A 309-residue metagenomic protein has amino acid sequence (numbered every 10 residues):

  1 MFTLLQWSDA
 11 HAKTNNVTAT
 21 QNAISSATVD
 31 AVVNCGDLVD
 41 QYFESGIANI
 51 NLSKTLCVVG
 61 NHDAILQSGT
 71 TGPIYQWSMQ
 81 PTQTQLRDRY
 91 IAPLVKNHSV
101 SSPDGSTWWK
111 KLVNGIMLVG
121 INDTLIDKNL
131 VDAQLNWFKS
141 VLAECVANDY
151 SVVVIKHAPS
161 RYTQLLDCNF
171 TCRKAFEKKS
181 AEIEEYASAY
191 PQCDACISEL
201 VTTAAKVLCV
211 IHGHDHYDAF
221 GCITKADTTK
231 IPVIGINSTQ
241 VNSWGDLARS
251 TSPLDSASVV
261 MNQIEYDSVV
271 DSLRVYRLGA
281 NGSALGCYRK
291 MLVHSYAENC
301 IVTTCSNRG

Functional and structural regions predicted by a protein language model:
M1-G46: N-terminal active-site segment of His-dependent metallophosphoesterases
L4-Q6, V32-N34, C57, V154 (+1 more regions): Residue-level marker for buried hydrophobic side chains located in beta-strands that build the well-ordered beta-sheet
D9, G36-D37, G60-N61, H157 (+1 more regions): Active-site glycine-centered loops adjacent to acidic/histidine catalytic or metal-binding residues that shape
A12, V39-D40, D63, S160 (+1 more regions): Short active-site segment of divalent metal-dependent hydrolases/proteases that encodes the spacing between
N22-A31, L112, M117-V119, I126-K225: His/acidic metal-ligating clusters that form di-metal
F43-C145, C196, F220-S252, S258-D267 (+1 more regions): Extended active-site neighborhood of metal-dependent phosphoesterases/phosphodiesterases
D167-N169, K178, S243-A248, H294-G309: Non-catalytic terminal accessory segments
P253-G309: A short C-terminal boundary segment appended to hydrolase-like catalytic domains
